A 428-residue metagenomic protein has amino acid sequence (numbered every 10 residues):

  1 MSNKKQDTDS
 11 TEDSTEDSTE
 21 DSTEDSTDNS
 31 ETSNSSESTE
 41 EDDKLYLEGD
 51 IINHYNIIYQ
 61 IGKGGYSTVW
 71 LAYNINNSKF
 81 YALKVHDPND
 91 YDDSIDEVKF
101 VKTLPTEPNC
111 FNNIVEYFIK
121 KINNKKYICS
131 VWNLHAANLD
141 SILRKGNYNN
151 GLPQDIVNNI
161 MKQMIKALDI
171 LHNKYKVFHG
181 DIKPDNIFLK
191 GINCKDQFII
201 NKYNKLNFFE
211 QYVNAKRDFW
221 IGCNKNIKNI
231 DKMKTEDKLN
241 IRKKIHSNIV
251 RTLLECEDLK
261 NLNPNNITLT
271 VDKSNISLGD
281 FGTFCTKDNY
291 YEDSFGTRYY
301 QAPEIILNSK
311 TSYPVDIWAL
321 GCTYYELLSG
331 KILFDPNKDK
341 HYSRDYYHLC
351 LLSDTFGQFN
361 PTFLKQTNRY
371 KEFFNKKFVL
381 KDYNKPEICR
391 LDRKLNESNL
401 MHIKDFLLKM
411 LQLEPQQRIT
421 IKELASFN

Functional and structural regions predicted by a protein language model:
I58-G65, V69: Protein kinase glycine-rich loop
T68-D87: Glycine-rich ATP phosphate-binding loop
T106-I119: Conserved HxN/HPN-centered segment at the entrance to the catalytic loop of eukaryotic protein kinase-like domains
K125-N138: Conserved short submotifs of the Hanks-type protein kinase catalytic core that shape the nucleotide-binding pocket
H172-K190, T268: Catalytic-loop of the protein kinase fold
T283, F356-F406: C-terminal lobe substrate-recognition/regulatory segment of protein kinase catalytic domains
D316: Conserved catalytic-loop aspartate of Hanks-type protein kinases
